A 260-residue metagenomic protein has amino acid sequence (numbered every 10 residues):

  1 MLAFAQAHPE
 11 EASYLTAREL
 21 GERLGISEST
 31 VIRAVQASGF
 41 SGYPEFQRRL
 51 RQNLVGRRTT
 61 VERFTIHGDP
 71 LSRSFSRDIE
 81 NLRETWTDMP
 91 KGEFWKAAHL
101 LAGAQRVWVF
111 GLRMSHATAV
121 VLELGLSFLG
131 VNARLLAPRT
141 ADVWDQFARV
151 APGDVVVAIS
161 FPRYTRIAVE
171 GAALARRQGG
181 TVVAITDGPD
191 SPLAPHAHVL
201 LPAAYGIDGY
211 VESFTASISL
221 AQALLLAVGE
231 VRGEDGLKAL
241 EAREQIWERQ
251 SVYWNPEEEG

Functional and structural regions predicted by a protein language model:
A3-K96: HTH-adjacent hinge/linker in prokaryotic transcriptional regulators
A34-V35, A97, L122, G171: Hydrophobic residues within alpha-helices that form the first helical element adjacent to the glycine-rich loop
F40, L226-L237: Short helix-capping/linker segments at secondary-structure and domain boundaries
L71, P90-E93, S115, R176 (+1 more regions): Residue-level recognition of alpha-helical structural elements
G92-A97, D142-Q146: Short, charged beta->alpha transition segments
A102-E230: Glycine-rich phosphate-binding loops that contact phosphosugars or nucleotide phosphates
E234-G260: A short, charged, Gly/Pro-tolerant segment at domain boundaries
